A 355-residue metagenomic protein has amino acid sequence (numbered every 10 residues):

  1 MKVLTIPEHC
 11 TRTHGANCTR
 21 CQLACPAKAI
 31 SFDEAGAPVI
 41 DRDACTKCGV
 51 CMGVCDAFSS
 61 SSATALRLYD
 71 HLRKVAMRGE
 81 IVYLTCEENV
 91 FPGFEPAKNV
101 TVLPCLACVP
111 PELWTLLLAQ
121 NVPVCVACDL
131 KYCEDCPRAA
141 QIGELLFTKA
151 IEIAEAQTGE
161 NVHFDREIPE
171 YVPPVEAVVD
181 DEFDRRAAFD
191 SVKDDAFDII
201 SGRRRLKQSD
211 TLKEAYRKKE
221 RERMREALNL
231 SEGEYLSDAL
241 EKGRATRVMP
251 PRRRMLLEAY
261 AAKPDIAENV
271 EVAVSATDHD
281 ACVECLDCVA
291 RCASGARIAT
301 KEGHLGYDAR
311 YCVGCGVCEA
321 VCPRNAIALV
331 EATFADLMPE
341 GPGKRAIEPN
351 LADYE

Functional and structural regions predicted by a protein language model:
M1-A24, K28, G79-V90, Y171-V178 (+3 more regions): Ferredoxin-type iron-sulfur electron-transfer modules and their immediate structural context
M1-H14, V50-A154, G159, H163-P173 (+3 more regions): Flanking helices and flexible, charged tails adjoining ferredoxin-like Fe-S electron-transfer domains in multi-subunit
I6-K28, V39-F58, A276-G295, D308-N325: Cysteine-centered iron-sulfur cluster-binding motifs in ferredoxin-type domains/subunits of redox enzymes
E34-G36, E302-G303: Short glycine/acidic-rich loop motifs that flank beta-strands on beta-rich extracellular proteins
L68, A296, T300: Basic, glycine-/proline-tolerant helical and adjacent loop/strand elements that line or dock onto nucleic-acid
F183: Hydrophobic alpha-helical positions that pack around
T300-A309, F334-A335: Ferredoxin-type iron-sulfur electron-transfer modules in oxidoreductases and energy-metabolism complexes
